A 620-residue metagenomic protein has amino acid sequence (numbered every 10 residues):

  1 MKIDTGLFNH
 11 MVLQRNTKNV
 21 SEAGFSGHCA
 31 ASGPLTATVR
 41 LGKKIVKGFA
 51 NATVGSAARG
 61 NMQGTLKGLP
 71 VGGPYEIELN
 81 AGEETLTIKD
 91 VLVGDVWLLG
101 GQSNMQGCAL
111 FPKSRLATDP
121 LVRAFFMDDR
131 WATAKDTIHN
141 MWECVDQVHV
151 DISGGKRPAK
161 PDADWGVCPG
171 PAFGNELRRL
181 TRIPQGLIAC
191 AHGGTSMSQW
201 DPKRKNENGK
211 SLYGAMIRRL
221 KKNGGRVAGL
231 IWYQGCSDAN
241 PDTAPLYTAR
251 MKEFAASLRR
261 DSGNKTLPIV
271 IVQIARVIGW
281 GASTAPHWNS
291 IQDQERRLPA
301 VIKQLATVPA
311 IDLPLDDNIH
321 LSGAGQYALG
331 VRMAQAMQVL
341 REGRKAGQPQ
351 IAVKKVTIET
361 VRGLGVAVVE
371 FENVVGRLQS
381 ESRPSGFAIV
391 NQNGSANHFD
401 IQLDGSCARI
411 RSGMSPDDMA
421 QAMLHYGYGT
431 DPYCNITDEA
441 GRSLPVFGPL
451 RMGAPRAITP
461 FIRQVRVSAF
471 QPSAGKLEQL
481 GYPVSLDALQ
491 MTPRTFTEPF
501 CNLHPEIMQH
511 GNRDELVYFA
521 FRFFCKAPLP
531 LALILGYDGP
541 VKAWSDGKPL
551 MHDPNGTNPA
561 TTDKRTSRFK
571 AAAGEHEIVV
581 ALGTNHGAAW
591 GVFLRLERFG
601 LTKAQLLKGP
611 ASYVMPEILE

Functional and structural regions predicted by a protein language model:
M1-R456, E620: Cell-envelope and extracellular/periplasmic
I3, L7-M11, R513-F523: Short beta-strands within extracellular/lumenal beta-sheet-rich domains
N51-A52, T65, H398-D400, I507-G511 (+2 more regions): Beta-strand-rich interaction surfaces with strong enrichment in secreted/lumenal proteins
G73, L529, A572-G574: A glycine-anchored, Pro-Gly-centered beta-turn/N-cap motif
E84-T87, L92-G100, N104-T118, F126 (+2 more regions): Accessory carbohydrate-binding/adhesion or oligomerization-edge regions at the termini of glycan-active proteins
M419, C525-A532: Extended extracellular/luminal ectodomain segments enriched in beta-structured repeat modules
P530-W544, I578: Aromatic-lined ligand-binding clefts that engage carbohydrates, nucleic acids, or primary amines
L550-T562: Short, solvent-exposed beta-strand-to-loop segments that form ligand-recognition rims of beta-rich domains
